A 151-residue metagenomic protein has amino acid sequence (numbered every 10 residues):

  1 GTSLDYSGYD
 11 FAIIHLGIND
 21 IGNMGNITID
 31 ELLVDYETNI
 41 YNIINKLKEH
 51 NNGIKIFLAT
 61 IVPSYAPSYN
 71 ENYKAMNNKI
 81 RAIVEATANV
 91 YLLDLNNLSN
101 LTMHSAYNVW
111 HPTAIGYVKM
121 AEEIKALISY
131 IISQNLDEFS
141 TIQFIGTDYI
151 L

Functional and structural regions predicted by a protein language model:
G1-D35, V62-Y65, H104: Oxyanion-hole/transition-state-stabilizing segment in secreted/luminal serine hydrolases and related acyltransferases
G1-S7, T38-K46, N78: Alpha-helical scaffolding within the catalytic cores of extracellular/periplasmic polymer-degrading hydrolases
S7-I13, N51-F57, A86-Y91: Loop/turn elements at helix/coil->beta-strand transitions in domains of secreted/extracellular proteins
H15-I21, I44-A75: Active-site segments of SGNH/GDSL-like serine hydrolases that catalyze O-acetyl group transfer/hydrolysis on lipids
M24, I61-G146: Catalytic His-Asp segment of secreted/periplasmic serine-dependent ester chemistry enzymes
I29-Y41, Y73-N77: Charged helix-capping and loop-helix junction motifs
D148-I150: Short, solvent-exposed loop/edge segments of extracellular or virion-exposed proteins
